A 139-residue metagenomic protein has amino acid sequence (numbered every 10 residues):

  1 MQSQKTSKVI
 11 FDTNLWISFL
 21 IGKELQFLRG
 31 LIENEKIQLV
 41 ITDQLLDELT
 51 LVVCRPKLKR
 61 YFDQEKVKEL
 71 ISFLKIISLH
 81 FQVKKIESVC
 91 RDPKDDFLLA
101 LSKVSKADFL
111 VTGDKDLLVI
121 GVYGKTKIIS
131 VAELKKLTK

Functional and structural regions predicted by a protein language model:
M1-I41: Short, well-structured N-terminal submotif of metal-dependent ribonuclease cores
D12-T13, I41-T42, G113-D114, S130: A secondary-structure boundary/capping signal
L15-W16, L45, D116-L117: Alpha-helix capping/helix-boundary segments
W16-S18, K59, K85-C90: Short, flexible loop segments at the rims of nucleotide/cofactor-binding pockets, characterized by
L31, L101, I120: Hydrophobic/aromatic ligand-binding patch that stacks against planar heteroaromatic rings of cofactors or nucleotides
L31-K85: PIN-domain endoribonuclease scaffold, especially VapC-family toxins
I76-L110, K115: Active-site neighborhoods of divalent-metal-dependent phosphate/nucleic-acid chemistry enzymes
S105-D108, K115-K139: Acidic, PIN/NYN-like endoribonuclease modules and their adjacent C-terminal/linker elements
